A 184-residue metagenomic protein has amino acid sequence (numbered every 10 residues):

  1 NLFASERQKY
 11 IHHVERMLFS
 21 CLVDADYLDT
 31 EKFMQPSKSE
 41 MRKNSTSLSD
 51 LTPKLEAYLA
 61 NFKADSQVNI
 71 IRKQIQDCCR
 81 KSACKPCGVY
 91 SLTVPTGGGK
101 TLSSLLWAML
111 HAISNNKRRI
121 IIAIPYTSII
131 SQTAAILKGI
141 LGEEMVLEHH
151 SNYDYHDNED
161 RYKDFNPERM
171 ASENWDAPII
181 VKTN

Functional and structural regions predicted by a protein language model:
N1-A57: Accessory nucleic-acid engagement/destabilization modules that flank
A57-T93: Conserved pre-motif I regulatory segment
K85-S91, K117-R119, D176-P178: Pre-Walker A (Motif I) flank of P-loop NTPase domains
P86-H111: Walker A/P-loop
L105-I113, A134-G139: P-loop NTPase Walker A phosphate-binding motif
L110-R119, L141-M145: Post-Walker A helix-loop "phosphate-sensing" segment adjacent to the P-loop in P-loop NTPases
K117-I140, H150-Y153: Conserved Walker A/P-loop ATP-binding site and its immediately adjacent core in helicase/helicase-like ATPase domains
G142-N184: Inter-Walker segment of RecA-like/P-loop motor cores
